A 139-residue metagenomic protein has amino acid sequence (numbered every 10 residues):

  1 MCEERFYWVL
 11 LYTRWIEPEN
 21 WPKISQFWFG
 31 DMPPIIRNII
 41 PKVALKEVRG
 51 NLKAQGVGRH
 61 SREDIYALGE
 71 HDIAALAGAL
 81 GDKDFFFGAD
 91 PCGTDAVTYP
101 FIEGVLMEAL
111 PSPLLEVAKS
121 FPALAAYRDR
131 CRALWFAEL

Functional and structural regions predicted by a protein language model:
M1-L139: C-terminal alpha-helical interaction module
